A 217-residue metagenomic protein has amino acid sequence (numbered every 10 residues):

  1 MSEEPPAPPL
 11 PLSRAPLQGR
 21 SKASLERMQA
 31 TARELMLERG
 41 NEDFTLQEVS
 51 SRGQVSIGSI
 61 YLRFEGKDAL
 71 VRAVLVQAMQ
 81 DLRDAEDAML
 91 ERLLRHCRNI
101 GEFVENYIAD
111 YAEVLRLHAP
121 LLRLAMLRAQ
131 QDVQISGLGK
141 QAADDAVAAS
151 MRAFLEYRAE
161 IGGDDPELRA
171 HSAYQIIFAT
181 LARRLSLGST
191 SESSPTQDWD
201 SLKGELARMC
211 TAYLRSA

Functional and structural regions predicted by a protein language model:
M1-A23, S189-T190, A217: N-terminal intrinsically disordered/low-complexity leader segments
P16, R27, T31, L35-A69 (+1 more regions): Helix-turn-helix
M28-M36, A78, L82, Y111 (+2 more regions): Short hydrophobic clusters on alpha-helical segments that form packing/core surfaces in small helical domains
M36, V71-A78, G139-A142: Alpha-helical DNA-contacting segments of helix-turn-helix folds
A73, A88-V114, R169-Y174, K203: Hydrophobic alpha-helical connector segments
Q80-D87, G101-M126, A148, F178-L185: Helical hydrophobic small-molecule/effector-binding pocket
E91-C97, L117, L122-R123, A129-V133 (+3 more regions): Hydrophobic alpha-helical bundle segments that form small-molecule/ligand-binding pockets
E156-A207, A217: Hydrophobic/aromatic-rich alpha-helical bundle segments in the mid-to-C-terminal region
